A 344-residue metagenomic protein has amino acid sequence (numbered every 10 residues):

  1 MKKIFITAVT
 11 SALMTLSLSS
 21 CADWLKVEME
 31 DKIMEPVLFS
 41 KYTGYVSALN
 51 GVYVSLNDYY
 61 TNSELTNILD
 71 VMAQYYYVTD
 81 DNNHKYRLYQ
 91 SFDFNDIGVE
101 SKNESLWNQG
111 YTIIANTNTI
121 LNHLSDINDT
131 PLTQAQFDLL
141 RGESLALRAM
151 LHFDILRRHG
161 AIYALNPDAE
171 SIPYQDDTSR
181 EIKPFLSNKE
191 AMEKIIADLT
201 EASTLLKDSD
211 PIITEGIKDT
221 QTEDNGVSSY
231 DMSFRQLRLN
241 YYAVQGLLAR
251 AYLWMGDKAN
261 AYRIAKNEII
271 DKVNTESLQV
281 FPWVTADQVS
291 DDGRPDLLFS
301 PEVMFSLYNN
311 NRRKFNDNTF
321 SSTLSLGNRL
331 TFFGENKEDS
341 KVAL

Functional and structural regions predicted by a protein language model:
M1-E30: Bacterial Sec-dependent N-terminal signal peptides
C21-D70, N309: Membrane-proximal, proline-rich intrinsically disordered regions
V46, Y86-H159, E181-K189, T204-L206: Conserved, well-structured interaction surfaces
L156-Y163, D210, W254-G256: Short coil/turn linking the two alpha-helices of tandem helical-hairpin repeats
R238-L239, L253, N260-L344: Hydrophobic-face positions in mid-chain alpha helices that act as interaction patches
